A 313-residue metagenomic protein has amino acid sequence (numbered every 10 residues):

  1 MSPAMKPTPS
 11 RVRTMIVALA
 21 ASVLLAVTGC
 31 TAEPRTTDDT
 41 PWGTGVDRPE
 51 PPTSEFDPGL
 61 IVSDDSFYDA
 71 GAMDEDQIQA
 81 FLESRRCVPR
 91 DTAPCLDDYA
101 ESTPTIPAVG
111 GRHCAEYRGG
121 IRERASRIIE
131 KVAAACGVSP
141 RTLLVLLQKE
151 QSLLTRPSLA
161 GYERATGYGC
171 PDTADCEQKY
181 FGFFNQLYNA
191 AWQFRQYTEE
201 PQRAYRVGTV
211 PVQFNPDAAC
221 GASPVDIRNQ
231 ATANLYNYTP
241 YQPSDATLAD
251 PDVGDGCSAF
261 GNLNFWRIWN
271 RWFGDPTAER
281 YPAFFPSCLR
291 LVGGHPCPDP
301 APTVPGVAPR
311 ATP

Functional and structural regions predicted by a protein language model:
P3-L19: Bacterial N-terminal signal peptides that target proteins for export
V27-G29: C-terminal motif of bacterial Sec signal peptides marking the signal peptidase cleavage site
T31-V88, P171-P313: Non-catalytic cell-wall polysaccharide-engagement segments
D69-E150: Export/targeting segments at the very N-terminus of extracytoplasmic proteins
R141, Q151-A160: Secretory-pathway/luminal and periplasmic proteins that interact with or process carbohydrate-rich
T142-V145, G167, Q186-N189: Structural recognition of the beta-strand scaffold that forms the well-ordered cores of secreted hydrolase catalytic
Q148-L153, Q193-Q196: Glycine-rich, acidic and aromatic/proline-enriched surface loops and short helix-turn segments that act as binding
L159-A174: Substrate-binding/active-site groove segments that recognize and process beta-1,4-linked N-acetyl-hexosamine
